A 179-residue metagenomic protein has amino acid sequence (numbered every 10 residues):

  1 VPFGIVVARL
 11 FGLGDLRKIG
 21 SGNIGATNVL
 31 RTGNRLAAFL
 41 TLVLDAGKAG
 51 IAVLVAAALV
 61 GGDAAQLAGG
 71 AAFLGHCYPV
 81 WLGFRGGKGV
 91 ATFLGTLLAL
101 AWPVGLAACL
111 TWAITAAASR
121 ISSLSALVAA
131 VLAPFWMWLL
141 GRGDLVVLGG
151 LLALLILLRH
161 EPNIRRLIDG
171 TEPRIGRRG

Functional and structural regions predicted by a protein language model:
V1, F73-G83, T115-R120: Transmembrane alpha-helix interface/packing and boundary motifs in multi-pass membrane proteins, characterized by
G4, A8, L44, K48-A52 (+10 more regions): Alpha-helical transmembrane segments in multi-pass membrane proteins
I5-A37, N163-G179: Cytosolic, membrane-interface loops and tails of multi-pass inner-membrane proteins
D15-A26, W81-L94, I121-A129: Short, non-helical or kinked segments that cap or interrupt transmembrane helices
T27, R31-A57: Multi-pass membrane catalytic core of lipid/isoprenoid biosynthesis enzymes
L30-G33, A56-V60, G75, V90-S119 (+1 more regions): Interfacial segments of multi-pass membrane proteins
V53-L54, W81, A117, P134 (+2 more regions): Membrane-embedded alpha-helical segments of multi-pass transporters/permeases
L106, S122-A130, L140-L155: Loop-to-transmembrane alpha-helix initiation sites
